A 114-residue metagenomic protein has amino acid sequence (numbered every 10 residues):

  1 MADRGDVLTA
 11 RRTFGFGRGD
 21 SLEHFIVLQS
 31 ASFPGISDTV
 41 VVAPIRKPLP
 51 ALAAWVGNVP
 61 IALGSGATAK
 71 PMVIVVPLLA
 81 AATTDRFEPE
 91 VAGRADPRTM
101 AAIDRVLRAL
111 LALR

Functional and structural regions predicted by a protein language model:
M1-R114: Conserved functional hotspots at enzyme active or ligand-binding sites that engage polyanionic ligands
